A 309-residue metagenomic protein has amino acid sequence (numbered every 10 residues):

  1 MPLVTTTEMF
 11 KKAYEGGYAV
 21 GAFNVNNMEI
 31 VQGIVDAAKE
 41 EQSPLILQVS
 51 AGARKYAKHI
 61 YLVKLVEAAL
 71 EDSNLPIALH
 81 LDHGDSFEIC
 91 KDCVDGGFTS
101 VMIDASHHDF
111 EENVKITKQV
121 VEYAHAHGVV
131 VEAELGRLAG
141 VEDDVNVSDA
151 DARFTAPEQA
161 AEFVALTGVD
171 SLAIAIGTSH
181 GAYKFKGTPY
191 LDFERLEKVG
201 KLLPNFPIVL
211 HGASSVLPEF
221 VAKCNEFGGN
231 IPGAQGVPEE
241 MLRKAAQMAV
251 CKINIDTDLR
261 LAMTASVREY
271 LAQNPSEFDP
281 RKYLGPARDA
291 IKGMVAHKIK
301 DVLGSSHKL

Functional and structural regions predicted by a protein language model:
M1-L3, L309: Basic/polar N-terminal segments that are highly enriched at the extreme N-terminus, encompassing both cleavable
V4-G21, E277-R281: Generic N-terminal amphipathic, Lys/Arg-enriched alpha-helix
V4-K12, N27-G52, I60-P76, G84-P207 (+7 more regions): Alpha/beta enzyme core
K55: Acidic-and-aromatic substrate-binding clefts and catalytic sites of carbohydrate-active enzymes
V209-G212: Generic long, charged, amphipathic alpha-helical segments
E226-I231, V237-L309: C-terminal alpha-helical cap/extension of soluble enzyme domains
